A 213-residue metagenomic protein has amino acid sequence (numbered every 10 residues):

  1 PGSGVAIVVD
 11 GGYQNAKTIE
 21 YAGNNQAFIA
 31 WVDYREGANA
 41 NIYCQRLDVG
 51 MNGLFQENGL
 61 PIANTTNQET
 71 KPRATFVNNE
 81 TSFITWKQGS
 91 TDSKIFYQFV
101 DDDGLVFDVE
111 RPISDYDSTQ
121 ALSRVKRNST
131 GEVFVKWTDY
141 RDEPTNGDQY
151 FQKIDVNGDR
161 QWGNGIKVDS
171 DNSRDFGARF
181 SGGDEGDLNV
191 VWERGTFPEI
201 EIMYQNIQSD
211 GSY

Functional and structural regions predicted by a protein language model:
P1-Y213: Extracellular, repeat-based ectodomains that mediate carbohydrate processing or recognition
